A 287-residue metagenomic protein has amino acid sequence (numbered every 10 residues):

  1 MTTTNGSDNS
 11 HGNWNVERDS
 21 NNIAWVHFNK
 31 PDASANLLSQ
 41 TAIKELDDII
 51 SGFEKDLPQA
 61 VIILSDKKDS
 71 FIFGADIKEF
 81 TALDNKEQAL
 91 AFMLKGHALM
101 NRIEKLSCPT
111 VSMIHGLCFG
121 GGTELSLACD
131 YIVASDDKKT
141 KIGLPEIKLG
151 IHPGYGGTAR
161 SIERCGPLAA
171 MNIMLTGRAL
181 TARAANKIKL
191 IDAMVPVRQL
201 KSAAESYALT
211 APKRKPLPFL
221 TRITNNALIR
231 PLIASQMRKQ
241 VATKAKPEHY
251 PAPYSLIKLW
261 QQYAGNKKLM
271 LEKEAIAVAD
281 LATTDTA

Functional and structural regions predicted by a protein language model:
M1-L64, N101-R102: Conserved CoA-thioester-binding segment of acyl-CoA-metabolizing enzymes
T2-N29, L127, L168, L175-D280: Amphipathic alpha-helical segments at domain termini/boundaries
I63, D76, L125-S126, A185: Hydrophobic/aromatic residues within transmembrane alpha-helices of multi-pass small-molecule transporters
S65-L99, C118, K148-G150: Glycine- (often His-adjacent) and acidic-residue-rich active-site loop that binds/positions the CoA thioester
H97, R102-L149, P153: Glycine-rich beta-to-alpha active-site loop
G157-L168: Hydrophobic, secondary-structure "cap" segments at the distal end of domains
A279-A287: Long amphipathic alpha-helix in the N-terminal Rossmann-like dinucleotide-binding domain of NAD(P)-dependent
